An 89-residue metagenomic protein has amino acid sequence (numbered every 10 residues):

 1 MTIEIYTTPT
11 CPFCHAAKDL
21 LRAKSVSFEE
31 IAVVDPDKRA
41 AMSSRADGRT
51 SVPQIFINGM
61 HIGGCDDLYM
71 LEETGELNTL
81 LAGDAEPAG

Functional and structural regions predicted by a protein language model:
M1-S27: Local sequence-structure signature of Cys/Sec-based thiol-disulfide redox active-site neighborhoods
C11, P36, T74-G75: Alpha-helix N-cap/helix-start capping motif
S27-R39: Thiol-based oxidoreductase modules, predominantly thioredoxin-like and allied folds used for disulfide exchange
A46-D47, L81: A broad structural signal for alpha-helix termini and local helix breaks/kinks
D47-F56, D66: Structural micro-motif
I57-P87: Non-catalytic, surface beta->alpha helical segment in thiol-disulfide oxidoreductase systems
